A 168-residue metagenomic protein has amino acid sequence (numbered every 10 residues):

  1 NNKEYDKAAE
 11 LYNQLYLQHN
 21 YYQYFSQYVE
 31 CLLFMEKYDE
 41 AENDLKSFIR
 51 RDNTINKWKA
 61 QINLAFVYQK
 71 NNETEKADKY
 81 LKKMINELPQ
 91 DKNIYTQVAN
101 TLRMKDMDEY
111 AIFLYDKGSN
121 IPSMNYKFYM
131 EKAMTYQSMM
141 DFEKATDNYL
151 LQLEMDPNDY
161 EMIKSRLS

Functional and structural regions predicted by a protein language model:
N1-Q27, L33-N43, T54-K59: N-terminal leader/linker segments that initiate helical-solenoid repeat arrays
N2, F34-M35, K70, M104 (+1 more regions): Register position in tetratricopeptide repeats
H19-N20, N53-I55, P89, S123 (+1 more regions): Short coil turns that delineate tetratricopeptide repeat
Y24-F25, W58-A60, I94, F128 (+1 more regions): TPR alpha-solenoid repeat register
Y28, L64, Q97-V98, K132 (+1 more regions): Structural register within alpha-helical repeat arrays
